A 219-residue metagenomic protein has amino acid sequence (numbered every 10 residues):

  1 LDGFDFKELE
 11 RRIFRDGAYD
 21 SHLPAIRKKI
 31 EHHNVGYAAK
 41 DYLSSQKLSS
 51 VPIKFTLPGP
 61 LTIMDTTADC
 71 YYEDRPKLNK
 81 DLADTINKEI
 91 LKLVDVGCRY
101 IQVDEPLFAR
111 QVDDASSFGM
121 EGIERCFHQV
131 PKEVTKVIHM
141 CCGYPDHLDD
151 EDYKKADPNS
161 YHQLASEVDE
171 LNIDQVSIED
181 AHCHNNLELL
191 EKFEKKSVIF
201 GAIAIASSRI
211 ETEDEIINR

Functional and structural regions predicted by a protein language model:
L1-R219: Domain-level signal for soluble alpha/beta catalytic cores
